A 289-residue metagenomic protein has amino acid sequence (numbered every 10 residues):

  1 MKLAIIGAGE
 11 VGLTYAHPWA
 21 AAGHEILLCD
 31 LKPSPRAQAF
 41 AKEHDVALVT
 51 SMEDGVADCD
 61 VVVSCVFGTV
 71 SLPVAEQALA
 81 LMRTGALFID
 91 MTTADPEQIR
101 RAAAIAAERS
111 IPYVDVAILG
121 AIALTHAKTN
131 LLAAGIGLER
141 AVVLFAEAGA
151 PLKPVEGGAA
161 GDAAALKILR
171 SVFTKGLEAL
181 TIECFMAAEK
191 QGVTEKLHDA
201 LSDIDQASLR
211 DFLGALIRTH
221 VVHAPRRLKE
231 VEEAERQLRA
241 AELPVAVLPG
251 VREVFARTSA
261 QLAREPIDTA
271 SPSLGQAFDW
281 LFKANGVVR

Functional and structural regions predicted by a protein language model:
M1-A57, G85: NAD(P)+-binding Rossmann beta1-loop-alpha1 motif at the extreme N-terminus of oxidoreductases
I26, L48, P112-Y113, L152 (+1 more regions): Hydrophobic beta-strand scaffold residues
P33-A39, E97-Q98, E139-R140: Short, charged/polar "capping" segments at the starts of alpha-helices and the immediately preceding loops
M52-P112: Rossmann-fold NAD(P) dinucleotide-binding segment
A94, R100-T174: Rossmann-fold dinucleotide-binding core
L166-A270: Helical "substrate-binding/catalytic lid" subdomain of Rossmann-like NAD(P)-dependent dehydrogenases/reductases
